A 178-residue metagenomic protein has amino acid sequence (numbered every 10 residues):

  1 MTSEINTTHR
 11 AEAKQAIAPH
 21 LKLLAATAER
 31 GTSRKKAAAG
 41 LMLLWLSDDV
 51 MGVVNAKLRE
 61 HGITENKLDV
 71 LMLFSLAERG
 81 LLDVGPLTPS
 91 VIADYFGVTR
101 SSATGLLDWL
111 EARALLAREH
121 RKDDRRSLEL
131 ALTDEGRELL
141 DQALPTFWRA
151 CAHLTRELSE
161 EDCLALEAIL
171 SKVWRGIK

Functional and structural regions predicted by a protein language model:
M1-H61, L115: N-terminal leader segment of winged-helix/HTH proteins
A18, L107-A168: Charged, amphipathic alpha-helical coiled-coil/dimerization segments
R34, G52-T99: N-terminal helix-turn-helix DNA-binding core of bacterial DNA-binding proteins
A38, M42, D49, D69-L76 (+2 more regions): Pre-recognition alpha-helix immediately N-terminal to the DNA-recognition helix within helix-turn-helix or winged-helix
G40, L44, D48, G97 (+3 more regions): Short amphipathic alpha-helical segments with heptad-repeat character
S47-D48, M72-R79, L144, S171: Short, locally clustered residues in the helix-turn-helix/winged-helix DNA-binding domain
